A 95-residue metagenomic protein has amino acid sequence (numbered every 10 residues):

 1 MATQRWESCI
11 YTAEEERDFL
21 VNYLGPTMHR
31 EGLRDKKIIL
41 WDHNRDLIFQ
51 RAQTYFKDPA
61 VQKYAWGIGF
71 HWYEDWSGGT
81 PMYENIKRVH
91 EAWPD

Functional and structural regions predicted by a protein language model:
A2-D95: Active-site neighborhood of glycoside hydrolase catalytic domains
